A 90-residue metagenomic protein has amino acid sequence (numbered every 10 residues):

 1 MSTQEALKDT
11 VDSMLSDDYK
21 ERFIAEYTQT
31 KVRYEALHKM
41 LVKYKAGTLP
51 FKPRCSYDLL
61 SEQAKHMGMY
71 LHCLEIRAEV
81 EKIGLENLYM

Functional and structural regions predicted by a protein language model:
S2-M90: Extended, charge-rich alpha-helical interface modules
